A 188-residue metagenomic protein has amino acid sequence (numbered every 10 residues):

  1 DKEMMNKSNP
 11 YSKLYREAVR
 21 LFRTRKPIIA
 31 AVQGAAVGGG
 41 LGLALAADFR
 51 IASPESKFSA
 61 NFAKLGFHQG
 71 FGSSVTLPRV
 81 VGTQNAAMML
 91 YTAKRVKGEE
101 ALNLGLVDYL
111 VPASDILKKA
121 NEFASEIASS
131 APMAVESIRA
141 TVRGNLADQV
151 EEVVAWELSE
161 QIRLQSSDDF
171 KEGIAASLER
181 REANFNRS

Functional and structural regions predicted by a protein language model:
D1, K7-Y11, L117, V135 (+4 more regions): Short, structured helix-loop boundary elements
D1-R23, A36, K64-G66, N145-Q149: Glycine- (often His-adjacent) and acidic-residue-rich active-site loop that binds/positions the CoA thioester
V19-M133, L158-I162, S166-S167, E172-A175 (+1 more regions): Crotonase-fold acyl-CoA enzyme core
V142: Active-site-adjacent beta-strand/loop module that shapes the phosphate/pyrophosphate-binding cleft
L146, E182-S188: Short C-terminal tail/terminal secondary-structure segment of NAD(P)H-dependent dehydrogenase/reductase domains
